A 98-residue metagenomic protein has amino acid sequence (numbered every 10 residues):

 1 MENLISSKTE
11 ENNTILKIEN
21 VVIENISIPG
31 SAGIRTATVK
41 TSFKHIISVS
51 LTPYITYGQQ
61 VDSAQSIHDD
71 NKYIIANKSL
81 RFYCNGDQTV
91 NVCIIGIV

Functional and structural regions predicted by a protein language model:
M1-S7, E11: A signal for long, low-complexity, Ser/Thr/Asn-enriched, surface-exposed stalk/shaft and domain-boundary segments
I15-V98: Extracellular attachment/recognition segments
